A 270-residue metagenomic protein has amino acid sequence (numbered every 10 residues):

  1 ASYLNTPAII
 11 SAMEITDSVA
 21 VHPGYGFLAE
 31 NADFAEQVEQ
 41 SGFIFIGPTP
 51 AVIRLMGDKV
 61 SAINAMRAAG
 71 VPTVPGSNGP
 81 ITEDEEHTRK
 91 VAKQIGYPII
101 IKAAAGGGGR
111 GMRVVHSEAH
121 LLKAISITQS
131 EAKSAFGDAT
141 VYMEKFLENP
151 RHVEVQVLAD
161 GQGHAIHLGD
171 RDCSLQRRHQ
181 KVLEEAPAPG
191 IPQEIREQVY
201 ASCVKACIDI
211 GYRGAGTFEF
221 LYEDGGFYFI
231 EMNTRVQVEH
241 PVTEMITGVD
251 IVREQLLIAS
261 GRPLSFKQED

Functional and structural regions predicted by a protein language model:
A1-F218, Y222-H240, I246, P263-F266: N-terminal beta-alpha lobe that positions the nucleotide/phosphoryl donor in ATP/NTP-coupled carboxylate activation
T243-E244, V249-D270: Catalytic cores of soluble metabolic enzymes centered on carboxylation/carboxyl-transfer
